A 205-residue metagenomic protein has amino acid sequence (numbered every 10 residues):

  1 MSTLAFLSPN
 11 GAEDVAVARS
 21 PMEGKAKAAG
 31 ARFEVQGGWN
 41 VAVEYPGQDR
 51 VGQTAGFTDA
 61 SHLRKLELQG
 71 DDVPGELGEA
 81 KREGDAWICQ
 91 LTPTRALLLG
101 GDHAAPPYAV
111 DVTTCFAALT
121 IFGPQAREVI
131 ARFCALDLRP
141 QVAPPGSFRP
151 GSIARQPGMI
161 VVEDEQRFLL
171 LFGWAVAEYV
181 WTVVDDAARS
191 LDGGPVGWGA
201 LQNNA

Functional and structural regions predicted by a protein language model:
M1-A205: Basic, glycine/lysine-rich polyanion-binding surfaces/domains
